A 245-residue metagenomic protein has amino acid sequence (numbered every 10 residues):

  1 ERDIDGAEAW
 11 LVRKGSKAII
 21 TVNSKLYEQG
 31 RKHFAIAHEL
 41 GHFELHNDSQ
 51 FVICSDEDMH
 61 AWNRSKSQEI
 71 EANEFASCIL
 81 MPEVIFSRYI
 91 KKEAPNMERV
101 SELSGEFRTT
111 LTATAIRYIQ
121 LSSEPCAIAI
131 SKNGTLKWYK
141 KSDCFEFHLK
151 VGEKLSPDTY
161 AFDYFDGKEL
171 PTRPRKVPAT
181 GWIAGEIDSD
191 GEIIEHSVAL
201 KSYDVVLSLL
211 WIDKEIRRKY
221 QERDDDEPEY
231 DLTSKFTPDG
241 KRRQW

Functional and structural regions predicted by a protein language model:
E1-W245: Active-site hotspot residues in diverse enzymes, especially metal/ion-binding acidic/histidine motifs
